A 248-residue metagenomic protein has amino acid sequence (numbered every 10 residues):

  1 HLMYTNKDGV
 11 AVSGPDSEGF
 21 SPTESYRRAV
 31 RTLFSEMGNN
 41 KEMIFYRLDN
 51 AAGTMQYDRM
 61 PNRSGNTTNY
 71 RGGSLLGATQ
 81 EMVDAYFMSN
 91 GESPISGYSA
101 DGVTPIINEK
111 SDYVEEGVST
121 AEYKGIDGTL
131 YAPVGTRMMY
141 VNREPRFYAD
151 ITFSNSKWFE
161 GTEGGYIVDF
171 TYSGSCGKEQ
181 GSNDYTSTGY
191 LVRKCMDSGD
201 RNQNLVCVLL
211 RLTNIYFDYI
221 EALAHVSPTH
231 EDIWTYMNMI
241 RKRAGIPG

Functional and structural regions predicted by a protein language model:
H1-Q80, Y86-G248: Acidic/polar-rich alpha-helix caps and helix-coil junctions
